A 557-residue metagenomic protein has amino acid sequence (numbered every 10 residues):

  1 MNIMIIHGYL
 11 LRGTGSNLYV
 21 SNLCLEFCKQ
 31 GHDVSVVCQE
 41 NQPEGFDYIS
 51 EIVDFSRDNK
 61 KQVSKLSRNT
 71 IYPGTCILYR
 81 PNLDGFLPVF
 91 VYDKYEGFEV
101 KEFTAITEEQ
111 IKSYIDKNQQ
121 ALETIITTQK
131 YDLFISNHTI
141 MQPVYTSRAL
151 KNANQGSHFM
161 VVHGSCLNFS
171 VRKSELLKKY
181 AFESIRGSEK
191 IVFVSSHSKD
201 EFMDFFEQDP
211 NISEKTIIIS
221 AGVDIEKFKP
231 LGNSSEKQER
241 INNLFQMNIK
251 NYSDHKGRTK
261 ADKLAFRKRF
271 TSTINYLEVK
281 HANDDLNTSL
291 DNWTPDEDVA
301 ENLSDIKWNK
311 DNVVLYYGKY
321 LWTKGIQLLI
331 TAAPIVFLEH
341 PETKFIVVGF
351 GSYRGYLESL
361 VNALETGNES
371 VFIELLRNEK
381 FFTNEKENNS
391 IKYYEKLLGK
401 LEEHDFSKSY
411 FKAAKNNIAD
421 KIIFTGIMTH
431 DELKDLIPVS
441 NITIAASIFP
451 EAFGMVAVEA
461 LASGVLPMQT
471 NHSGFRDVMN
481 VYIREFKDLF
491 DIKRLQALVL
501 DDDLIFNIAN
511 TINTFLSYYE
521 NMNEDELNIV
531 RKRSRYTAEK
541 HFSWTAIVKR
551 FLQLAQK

Functional and structural regions predicted by a protein language model:
V36-Q129, L375-A419: A conserved catalytic-core segment of Leloir-type glycosyltransferases
S174-I191: Membrane-proximal helix-turn-helix segments that form the acceptor-binding/catalytic region of lipid-linked
V192, E236-K324, I330-A333, I346-V348: Conserved donor-binding/catalytic core segment of Leloir-type glycosyltransferases
H197, G222: Carbohydrate-associated surface elements
R240-N248, D262, S304, N309 (+2 more regions): Change "using UDP/GDP/dTDP sugars" to "using nucleotide sugars
I418-K421, P438-A452: Acidic donor-binding loop of glycosyltransferase active sites
I427, D435-S440: Short alpha-helical donor nucleotide-sugar binding micro-motif in glycosyltransferases
V499-N510, E520-A555: A charged, aromatic-enriched C-terminal amphipathic alpha-helix characteristic of glycosyltransferases across folds
